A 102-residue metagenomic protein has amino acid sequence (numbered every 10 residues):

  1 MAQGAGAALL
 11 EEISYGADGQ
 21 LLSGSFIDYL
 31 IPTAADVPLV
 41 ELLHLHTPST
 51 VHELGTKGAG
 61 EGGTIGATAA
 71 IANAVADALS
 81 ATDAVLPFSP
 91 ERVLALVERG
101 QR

Functional and structural regions predicted by a protein language model:
M1-R102: C-terminal catalytic domains of large/alpha subunits in multi-subunit enzymes
